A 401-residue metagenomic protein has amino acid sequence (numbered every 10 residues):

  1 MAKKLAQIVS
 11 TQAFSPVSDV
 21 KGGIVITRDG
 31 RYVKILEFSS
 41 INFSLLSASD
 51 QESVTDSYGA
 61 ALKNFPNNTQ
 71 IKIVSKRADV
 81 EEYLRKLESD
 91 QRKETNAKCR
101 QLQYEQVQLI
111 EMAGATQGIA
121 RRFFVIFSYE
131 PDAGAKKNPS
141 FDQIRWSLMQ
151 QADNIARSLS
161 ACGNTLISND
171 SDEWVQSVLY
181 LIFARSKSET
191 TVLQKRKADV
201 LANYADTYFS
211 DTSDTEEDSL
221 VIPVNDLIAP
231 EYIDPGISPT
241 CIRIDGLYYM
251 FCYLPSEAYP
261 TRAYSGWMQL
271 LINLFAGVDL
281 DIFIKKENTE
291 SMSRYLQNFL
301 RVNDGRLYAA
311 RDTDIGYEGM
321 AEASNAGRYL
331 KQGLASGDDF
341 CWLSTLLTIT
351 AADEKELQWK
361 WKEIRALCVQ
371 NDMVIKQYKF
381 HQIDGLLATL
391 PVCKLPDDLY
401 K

Functional and structural regions predicted by a protein language model:
M1-K401: Extended, folded cores of ATP/NTP-driven motor/assembly subunits in large transport and secretion machines
